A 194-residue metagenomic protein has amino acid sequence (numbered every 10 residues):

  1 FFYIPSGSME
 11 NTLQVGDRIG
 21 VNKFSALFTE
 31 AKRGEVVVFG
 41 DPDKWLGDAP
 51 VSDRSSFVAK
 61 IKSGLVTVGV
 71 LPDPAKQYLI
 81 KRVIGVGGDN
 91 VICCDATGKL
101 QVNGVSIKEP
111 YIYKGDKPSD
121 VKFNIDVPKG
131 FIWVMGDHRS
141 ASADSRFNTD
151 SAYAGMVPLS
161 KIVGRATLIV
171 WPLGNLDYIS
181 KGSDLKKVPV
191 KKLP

Functional and structural regions predicted by a protein language model:
Y3, N11, V15-P194: Soluble "head" domains of membrane/secretory-pathway proteins
